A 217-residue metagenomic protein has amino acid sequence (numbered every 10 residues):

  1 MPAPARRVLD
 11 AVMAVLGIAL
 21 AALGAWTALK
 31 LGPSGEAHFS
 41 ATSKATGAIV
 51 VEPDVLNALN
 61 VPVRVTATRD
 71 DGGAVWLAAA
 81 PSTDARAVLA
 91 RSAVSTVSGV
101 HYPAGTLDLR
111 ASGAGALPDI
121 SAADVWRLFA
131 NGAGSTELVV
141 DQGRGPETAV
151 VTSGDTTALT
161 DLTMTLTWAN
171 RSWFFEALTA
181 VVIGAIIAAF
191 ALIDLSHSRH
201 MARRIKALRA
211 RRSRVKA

Functional and structural regions predicted by a protein language model:
M1-G35: Hydrophobic secretory-pathway targeting helix
P2-V8, R171-A217: Juxtamembrane interface at the cytosolic side of transmembrane helices
A21-A41, L166-F174, S196-H200: C-terminal region of N-terminal signal peptides and the immediate post-cleavage residues of exported proteins
G32-T167: Extracytoplasmic/periplasmic regions of membrane proteins
